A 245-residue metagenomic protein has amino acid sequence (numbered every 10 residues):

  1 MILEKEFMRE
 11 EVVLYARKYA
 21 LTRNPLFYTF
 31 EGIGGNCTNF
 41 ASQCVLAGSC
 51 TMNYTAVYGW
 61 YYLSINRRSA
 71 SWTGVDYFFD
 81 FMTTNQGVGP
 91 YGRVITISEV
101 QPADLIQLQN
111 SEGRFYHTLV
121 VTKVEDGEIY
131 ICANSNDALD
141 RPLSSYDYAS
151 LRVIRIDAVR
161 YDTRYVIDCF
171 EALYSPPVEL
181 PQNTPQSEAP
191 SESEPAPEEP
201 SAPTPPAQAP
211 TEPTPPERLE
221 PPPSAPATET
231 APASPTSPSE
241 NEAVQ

Functional and structural regions predicted by a protein language model:
M1-T73: N-terminal capping segments
V12-L14, I129, L151: A broad, low-specificity signal marking well-ordered, structured residues that form hydrophobic/aromatic
A47, T51, E125-G127, D137: Short loop/turn segments at secondary-structure transitions that flank enzyme active sites
Y54-V57, T118, L143: Short, solvent-exposed loop/turn and secondary-structure capping segments
Y61-N134: ...with weaker cross-activation on analogous glycine-rich loops/strands in unrelated enzymes
V94-T96, D137, S145, C169: Terminal transmembrane helix and immediately flanking juxtamembrane interfaces of multi-pass membrane proteins
C132-A133, D137-Y148: Catalytic alpha/beta core of large soluble enzyme barrels
S144-P223, E229-Q245: Low-complexity, Gly/Ser/Thr/Pro-rich intrinsically disordered linker/tail segments
